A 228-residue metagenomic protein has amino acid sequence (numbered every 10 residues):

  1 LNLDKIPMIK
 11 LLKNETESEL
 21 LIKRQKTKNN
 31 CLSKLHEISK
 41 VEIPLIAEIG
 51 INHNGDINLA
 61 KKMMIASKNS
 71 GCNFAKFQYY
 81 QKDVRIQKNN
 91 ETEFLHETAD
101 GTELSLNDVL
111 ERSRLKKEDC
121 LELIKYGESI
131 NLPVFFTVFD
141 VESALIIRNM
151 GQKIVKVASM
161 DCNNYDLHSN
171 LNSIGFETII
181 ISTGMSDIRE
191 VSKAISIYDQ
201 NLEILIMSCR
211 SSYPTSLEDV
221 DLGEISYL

Functional and structural regions predicted by a protein language model:
N2-L228: Catalytic cores and adjacent flexible loops of soluble metabolic enzymes that perform enolate/carbanion chemistry on
